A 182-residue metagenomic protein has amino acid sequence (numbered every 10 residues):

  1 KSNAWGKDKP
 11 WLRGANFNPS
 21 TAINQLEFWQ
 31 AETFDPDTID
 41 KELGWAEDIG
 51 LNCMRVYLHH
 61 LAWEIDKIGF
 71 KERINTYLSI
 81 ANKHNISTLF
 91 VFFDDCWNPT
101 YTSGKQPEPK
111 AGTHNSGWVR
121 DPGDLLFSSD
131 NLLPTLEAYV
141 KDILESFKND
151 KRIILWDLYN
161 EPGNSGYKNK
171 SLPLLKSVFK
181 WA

Functional and structural regions predicted by a protein language model:
K1-A182: Active-site mouth of glycoside hydrolases
